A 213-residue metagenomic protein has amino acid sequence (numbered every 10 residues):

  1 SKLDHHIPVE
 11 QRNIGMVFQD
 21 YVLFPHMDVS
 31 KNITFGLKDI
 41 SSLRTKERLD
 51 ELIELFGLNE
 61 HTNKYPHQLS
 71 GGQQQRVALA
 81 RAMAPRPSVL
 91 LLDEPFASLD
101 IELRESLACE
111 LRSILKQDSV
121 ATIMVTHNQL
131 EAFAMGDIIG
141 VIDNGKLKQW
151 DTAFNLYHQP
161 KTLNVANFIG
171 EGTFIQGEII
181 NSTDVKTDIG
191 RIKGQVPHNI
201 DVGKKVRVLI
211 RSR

Functional and structural regions predicted by a protein language model:
S1, G145, I189-R191: Residue-level detection of beta-strand-connecting loop/turn positions
S1-R12: ABC ATPase NBD Q-loop/coupling interface
N13-G15, L23, D28-N164: ABC ATPase nucleotide-binding domains
D20: Serine-hydrolase catalytic-loop signature spanning alpha/beta hydrolases and amidase-signature enzymes
I138, F174-I175, I192: Structural detector for hydrophobic anchor residues on beta-strands
H158-N181, L209: C-terminal boundary and immediately downstream tail of ABC-type ATPase nucleotide-binding domains
V185-T187: SH3/SH3-like beta-barrel fold
I189-R213: Glycine/charge-rich catalytic "coupling/switch" loops of P-loop NTPases
